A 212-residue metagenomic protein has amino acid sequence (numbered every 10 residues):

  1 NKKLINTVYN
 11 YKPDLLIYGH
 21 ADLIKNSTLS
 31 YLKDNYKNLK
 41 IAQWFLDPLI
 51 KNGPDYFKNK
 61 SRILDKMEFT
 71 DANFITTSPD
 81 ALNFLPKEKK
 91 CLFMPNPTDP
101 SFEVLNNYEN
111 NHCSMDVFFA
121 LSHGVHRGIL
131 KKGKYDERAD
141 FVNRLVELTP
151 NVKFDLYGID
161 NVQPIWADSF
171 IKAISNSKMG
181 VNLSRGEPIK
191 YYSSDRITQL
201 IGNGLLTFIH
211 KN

Functional and structural regions predicted by a protein language model:
N1-K3, Y11, H20, N26-S27 (+1 more regions): Nucleotide-sugar donor-binding catalytic core of glycosyltransferases
I5-L16, N26-I41, K87: Glycosyltransferases and closely related glycan-assembly transferases that use nucleotide-activated donors
I17-A21, N52: Short secondary-structure transition/capping motifs
D22-L23, D47: Short, glycine/charge-rich beta-strand/loop segments that flank catalytic centers and engage negatively charged groups
A42-Y56: A short, histidine- and acid-enriched strand-loop-helix "catalytic/donor-clamping" loop that lines the nucleotide-sugar
